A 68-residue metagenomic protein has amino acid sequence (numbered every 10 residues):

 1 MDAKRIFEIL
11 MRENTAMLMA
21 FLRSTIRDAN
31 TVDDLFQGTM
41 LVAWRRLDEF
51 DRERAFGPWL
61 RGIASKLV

Functional and structural regions predicted by a protein language model:
M1-A20, W44: A short, charge-rich alpha-helical start-of-domain segment used by transcription regulators
L18, L22, L47, L60 (+1 more regions): Hydrophobic-face residues of short alpha-helical interaction/recognition segments
T31: Two-component histidine kinase catalytic core, primarily the HATPase_c
D34-L41, R54-K66: Structural recognition of an alpha-helix C-terminal capping motif at a helix-to-coil junction
D48-E53: Short alpha-helix-to-loop micro-motif enriched in aromatics/charged/Gly
